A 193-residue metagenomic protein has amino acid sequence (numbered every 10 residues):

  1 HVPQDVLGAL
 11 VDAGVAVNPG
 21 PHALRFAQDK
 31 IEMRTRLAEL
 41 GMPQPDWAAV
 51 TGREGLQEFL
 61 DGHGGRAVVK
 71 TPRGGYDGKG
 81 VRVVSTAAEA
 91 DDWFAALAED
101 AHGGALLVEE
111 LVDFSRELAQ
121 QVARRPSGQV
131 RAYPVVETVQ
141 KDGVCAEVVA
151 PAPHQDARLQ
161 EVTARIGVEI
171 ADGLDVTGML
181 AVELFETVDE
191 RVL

Functional and structural regions predicted by a protein language model:
H1-H63, V68, G74-G75: Conserved N-proximal alpha/beta basic substrate-recognition cap immediately N-terminal to, or forming the N-lobe
V17, L24, V81, V148-V149: Short clusters of hydrophobic/aromatic residues that line enzyme substrate/ligand-binding pockets
V50, R82-V84: Generic detection of short hydrophobic beta-strand segments and adjacent strand-loop junctions
R73-G74, Q120: Short substrate-entry loop that stabilizes the transition state in hydrolases
Y76-G80: A short acidic, helix-capping loop that chelates divalent metal ions and anchors anionic groups
V84-D189: Internal nucleotide-binding/catalytic subdomain
R191-L193: Short glycine/threonine-rich loop-to-helix capping motif typified by GTGT followed within a few residues by an Asp-Pro
